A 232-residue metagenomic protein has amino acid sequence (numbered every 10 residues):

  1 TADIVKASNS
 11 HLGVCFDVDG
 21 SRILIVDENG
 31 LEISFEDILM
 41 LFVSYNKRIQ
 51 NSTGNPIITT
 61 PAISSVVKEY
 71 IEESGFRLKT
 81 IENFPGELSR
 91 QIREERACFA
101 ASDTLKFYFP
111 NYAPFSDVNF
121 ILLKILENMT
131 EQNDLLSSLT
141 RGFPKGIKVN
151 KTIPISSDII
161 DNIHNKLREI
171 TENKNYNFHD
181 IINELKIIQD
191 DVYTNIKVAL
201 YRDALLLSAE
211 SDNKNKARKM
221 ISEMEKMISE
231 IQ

Functional and structural regions predicted by a protein language model:
T1-V26: N-terminal small/polar loop signature for handling phosphorylated ligands or for N-terminal nucleophile
T1-V5, V43-N46, L88: Generic hydrophobic alpha-helical segments
K6, S34-I38, I188: Short secondary-structure boundary/capping elements
V18, I49-Q232: Phosphate-binding and adjacent anionic-ligand microenvironments
D19-M40, V67-K68: Short Gly/Thr/Asp-enriched flexible loops that form oxyanion-binding sites at enzyme active sites
E36-P56: Ser/Thr/Gly-rich flexible loops in soluble cytosolic domains mediating phosphotransfer, phosphorylation
